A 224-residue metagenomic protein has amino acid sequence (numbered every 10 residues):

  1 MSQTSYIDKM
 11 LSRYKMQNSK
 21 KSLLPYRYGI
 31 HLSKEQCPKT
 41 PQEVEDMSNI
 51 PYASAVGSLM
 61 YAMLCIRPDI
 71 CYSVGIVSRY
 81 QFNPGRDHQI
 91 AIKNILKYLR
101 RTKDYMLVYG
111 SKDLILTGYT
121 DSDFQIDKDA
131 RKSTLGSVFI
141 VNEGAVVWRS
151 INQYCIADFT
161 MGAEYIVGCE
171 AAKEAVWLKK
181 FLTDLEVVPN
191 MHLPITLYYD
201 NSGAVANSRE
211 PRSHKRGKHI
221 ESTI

Functional and structural regions predicted by a protein language model:
M1-I224: Long, low-complexity, charge-biased intrinsically disordered regions
